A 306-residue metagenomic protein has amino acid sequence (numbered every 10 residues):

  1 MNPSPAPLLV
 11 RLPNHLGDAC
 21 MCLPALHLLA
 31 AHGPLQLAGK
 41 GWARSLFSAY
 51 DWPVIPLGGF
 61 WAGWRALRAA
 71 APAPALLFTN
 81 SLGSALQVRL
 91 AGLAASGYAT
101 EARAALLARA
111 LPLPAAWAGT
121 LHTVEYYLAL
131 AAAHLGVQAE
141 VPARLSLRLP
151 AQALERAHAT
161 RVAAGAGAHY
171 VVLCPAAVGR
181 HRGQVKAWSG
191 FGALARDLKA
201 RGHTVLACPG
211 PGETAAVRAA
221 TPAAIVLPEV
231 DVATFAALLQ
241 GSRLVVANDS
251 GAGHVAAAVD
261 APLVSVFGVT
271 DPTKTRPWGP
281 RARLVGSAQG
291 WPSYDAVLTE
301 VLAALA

Functional and structural regions predicted by a protein language model:
M1-A306: Catalytic machinery of carbohydrate-active enzymes, primarily nucleotide-sugar-dependent glycosyltransferases
